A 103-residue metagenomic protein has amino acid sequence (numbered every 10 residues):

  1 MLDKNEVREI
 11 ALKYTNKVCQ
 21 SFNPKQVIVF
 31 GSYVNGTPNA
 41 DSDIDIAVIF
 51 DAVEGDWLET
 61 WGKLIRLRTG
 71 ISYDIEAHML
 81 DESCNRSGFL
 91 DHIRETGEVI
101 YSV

Functional and structural regions predicted by a protein language model:
M1-Q26, N35-A40, D51-V103: Catalytic core of pol beta-like nucleotidyltransferases
F30-S32: Glycine-rich beta-strand-to-loop/alpha-helix junction loops that act as flexible
D45-V48: Short beta-strand->loop micro-motif that forms the acidic, two-metal-ion catalytic signature in nucleotide-processing
